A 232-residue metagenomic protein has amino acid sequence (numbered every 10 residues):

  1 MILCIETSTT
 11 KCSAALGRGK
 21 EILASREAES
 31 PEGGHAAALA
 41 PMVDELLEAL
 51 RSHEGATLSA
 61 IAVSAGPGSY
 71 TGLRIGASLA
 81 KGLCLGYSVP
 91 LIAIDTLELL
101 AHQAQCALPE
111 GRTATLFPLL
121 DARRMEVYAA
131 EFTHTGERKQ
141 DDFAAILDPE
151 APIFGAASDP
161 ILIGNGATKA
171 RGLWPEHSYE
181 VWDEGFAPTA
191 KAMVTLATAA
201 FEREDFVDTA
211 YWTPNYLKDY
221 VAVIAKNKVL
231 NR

Functional and structural regions predicted by a protein language model:
M1-P67: N-terminal beta-alpha supersecondary unit
A15-G17, Y128-F132, N215: Conserved hydrophobic/aromatic positions in well-ordered beta-strands
E21, P31-G34, P90-P188, E202 (+1 more regions): Surface "functional belts" at beta-alpha junctions
S30-A38, Y70, R74, S78 (+1 more regions): Residues at secondary-structure transition points
E48-A56, L85-I94, E110-R112: Phosphate-handling active-site elements
A60-T96: DPxDG-like acidic metal-binding loop motif
D183-R232: Acyltransferase
